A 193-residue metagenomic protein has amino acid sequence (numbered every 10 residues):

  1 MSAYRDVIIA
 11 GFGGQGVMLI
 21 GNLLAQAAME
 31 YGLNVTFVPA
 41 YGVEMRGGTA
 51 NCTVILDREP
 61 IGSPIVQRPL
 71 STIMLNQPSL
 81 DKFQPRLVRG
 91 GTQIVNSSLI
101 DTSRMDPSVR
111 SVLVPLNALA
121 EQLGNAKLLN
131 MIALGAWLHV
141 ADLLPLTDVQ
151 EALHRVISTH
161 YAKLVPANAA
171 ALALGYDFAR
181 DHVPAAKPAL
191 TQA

Functional and structural regions predicted by a protein language model:
M1-A193: Active-site cofactor/cluster-binding pocket
